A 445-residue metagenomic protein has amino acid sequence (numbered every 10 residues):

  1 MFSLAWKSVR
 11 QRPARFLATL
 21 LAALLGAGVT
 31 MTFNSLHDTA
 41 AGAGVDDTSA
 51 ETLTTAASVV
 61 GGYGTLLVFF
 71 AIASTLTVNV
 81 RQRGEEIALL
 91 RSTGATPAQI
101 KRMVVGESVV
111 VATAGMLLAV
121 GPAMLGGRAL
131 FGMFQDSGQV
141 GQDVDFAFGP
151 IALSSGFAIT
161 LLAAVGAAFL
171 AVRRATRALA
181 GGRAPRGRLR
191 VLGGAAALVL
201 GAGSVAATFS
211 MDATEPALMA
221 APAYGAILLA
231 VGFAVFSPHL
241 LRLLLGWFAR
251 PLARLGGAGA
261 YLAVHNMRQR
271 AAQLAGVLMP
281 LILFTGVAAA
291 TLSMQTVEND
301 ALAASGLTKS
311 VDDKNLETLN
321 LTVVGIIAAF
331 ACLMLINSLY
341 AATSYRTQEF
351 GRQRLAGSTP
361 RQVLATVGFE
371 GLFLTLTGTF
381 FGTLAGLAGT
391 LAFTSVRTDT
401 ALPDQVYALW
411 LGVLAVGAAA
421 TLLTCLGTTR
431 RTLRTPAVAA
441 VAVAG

Functional and structural regions predicted by a protein language model:
F2, W6, Q11-S35, T52 (+4 more regions): Alpha-helical transmembrane segments, especially those used as permease/efflux helices and single-pass anchors
S3, T176-G187, L433-G445: Short cytosolic juxtamembrane segments of multi-pass membrane proteins
K7-Q11, Q82-S92, G246-A253, Y261-Q269 (+3 more regions): Short amphipathic alpha-helical coupling elements at transmembrane boundaries
A14-A40, E51-E85, V109-L118, P122 (+9 more regions): Hydrophobic alpha-helical transmembrane segments of multi-pass inner-membrane transport and secretion
G28-T39, L76, V110-G138, A152-R174 (+2 more regions): Small-residue-rich transmembrane alpha-helices
T32, L36-S49, G256, Q295-L316: A cross-kingdom feature of multi-pass membrane systems that activates on extracytoplasmic/periplasmic
D47-Y63, S137-G166, P185-L198, S310-T322 (+2 more regions): Conserved transmembrane alpha-helices of multi-pass membrane proteins, especially helix-helix packing segments enriched
